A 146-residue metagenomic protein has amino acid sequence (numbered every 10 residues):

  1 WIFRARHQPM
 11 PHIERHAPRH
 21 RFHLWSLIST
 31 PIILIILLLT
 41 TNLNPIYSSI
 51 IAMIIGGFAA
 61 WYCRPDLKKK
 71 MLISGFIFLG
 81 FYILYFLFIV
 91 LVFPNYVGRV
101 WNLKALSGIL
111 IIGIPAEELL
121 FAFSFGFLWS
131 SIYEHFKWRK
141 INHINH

Functional and structural regions predicted by a protein language model:
W1-H146: Aromatic-rich, lipid-facing transmembrane alpha helices and their immediate juxtamembrane interface loops in integral
